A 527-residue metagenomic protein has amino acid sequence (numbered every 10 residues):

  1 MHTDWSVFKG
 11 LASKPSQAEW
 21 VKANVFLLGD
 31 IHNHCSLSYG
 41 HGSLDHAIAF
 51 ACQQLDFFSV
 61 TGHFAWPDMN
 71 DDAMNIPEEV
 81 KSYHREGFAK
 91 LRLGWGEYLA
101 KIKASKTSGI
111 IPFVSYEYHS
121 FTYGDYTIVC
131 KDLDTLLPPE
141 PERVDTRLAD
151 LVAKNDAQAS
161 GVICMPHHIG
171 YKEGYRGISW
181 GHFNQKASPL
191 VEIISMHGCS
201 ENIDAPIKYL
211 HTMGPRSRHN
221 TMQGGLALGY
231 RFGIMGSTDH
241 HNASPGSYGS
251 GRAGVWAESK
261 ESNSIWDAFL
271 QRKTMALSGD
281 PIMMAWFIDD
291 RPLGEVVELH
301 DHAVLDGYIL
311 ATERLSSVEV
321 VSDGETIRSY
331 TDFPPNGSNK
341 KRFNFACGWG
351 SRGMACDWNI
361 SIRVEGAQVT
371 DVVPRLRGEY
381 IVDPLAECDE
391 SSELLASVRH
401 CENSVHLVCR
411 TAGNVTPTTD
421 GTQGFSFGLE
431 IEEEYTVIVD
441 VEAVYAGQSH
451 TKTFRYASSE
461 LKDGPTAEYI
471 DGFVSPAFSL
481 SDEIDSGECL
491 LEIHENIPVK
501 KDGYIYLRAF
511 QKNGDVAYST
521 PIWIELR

Functional and structural regions predicted by a protein language model:
M1-R527: Extended, charged catalytic domains and RNA/DNA-binding interfaces, predominantly in divalent-metal-using enzymes
